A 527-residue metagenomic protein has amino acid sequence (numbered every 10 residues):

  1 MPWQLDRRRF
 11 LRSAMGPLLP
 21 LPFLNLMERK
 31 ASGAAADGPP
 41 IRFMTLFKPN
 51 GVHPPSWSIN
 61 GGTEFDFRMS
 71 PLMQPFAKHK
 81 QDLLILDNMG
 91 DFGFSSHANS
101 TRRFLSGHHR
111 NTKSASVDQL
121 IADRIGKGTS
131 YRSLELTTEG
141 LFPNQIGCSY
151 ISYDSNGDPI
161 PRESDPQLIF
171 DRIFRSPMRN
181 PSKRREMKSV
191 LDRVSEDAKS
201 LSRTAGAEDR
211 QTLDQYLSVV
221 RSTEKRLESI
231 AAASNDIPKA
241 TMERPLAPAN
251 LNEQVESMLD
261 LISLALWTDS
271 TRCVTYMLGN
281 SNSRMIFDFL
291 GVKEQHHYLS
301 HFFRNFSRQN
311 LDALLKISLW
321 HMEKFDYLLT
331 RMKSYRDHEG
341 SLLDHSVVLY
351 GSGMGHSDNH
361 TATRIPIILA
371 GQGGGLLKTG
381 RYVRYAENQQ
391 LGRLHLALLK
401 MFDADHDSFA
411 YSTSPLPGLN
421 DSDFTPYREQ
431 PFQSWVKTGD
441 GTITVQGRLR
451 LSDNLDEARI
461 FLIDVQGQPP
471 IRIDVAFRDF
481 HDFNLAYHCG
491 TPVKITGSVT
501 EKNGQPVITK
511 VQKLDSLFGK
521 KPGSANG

Functional and structural regions predicted by a protein language model:
M1-S434: Ligand-binding pockets and gating/stacking loops
Q433-I443, G490: Short, glycine/small-residue-enriched coil/turn segments at secondary-structure junctions
D440-E457: Structural detector for short beta-strands of small beta-barrel domains
V445-L449, G490-S498: OB-fold and OB-like beta-barrel modules that bind single-stranded nucleic acids
D456-V475: OB-fold (S1/OB) nucleic-acid-binding surfaces
D479-K494: Short nucleic-acid-contacting surface segments enriched for D/E, G, S/T with interspersed K/R
K502-G523: OB-fold/S1-family single-stranded nucleic acid-binding modules
A525-G527: Short, solvent-exposed mixed-charge patches
